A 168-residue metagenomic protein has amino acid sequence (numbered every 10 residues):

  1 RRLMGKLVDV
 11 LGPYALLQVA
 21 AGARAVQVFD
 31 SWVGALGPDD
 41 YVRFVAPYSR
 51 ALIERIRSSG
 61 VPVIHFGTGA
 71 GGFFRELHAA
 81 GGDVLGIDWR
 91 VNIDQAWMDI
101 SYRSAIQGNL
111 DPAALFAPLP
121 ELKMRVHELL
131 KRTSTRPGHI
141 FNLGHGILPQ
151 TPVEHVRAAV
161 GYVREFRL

Functional and structural regions predicted by a protein language model:
R1-L168: Active-site loop segments of alpha/beta catalytic cores
